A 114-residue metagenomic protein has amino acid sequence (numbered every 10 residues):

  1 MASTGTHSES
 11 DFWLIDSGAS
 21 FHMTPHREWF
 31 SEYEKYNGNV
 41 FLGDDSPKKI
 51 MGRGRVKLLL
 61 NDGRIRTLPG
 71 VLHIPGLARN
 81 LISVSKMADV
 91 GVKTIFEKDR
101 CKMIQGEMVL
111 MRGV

Functional and structural regions predicted by a protein language model:
M1-L42, T67-R79, S83: Aspartyl protease active-site motif detector
T4-H7, Y33, K49-I50, I95 (+1 more regions): Solvent-exposed alpha-helices and their adjacent loops that cap or buttress functional pockets in soluble metabolic
L14, K48, V109: Short glycine- and Lys/Arg-enriched binding-loop motifs that mark or flank ligand-binding interfaces
A19, D44, R53-R55: Gly/Ser/Thr-rich helix-start
H22, P47-K49, K102: Short gly/pro/ser/thr-enriched loop/turn and capping motifs at secondary-structure boundaries
G43-D45, D62: Acidic/polar residues in short coil/turn loops that connect beta-strands within repeat-based beta-sheet scaffolds
M51-R53, K57-V114: Aspartic protease core domain of the pepsin/retropepsin superfamily
